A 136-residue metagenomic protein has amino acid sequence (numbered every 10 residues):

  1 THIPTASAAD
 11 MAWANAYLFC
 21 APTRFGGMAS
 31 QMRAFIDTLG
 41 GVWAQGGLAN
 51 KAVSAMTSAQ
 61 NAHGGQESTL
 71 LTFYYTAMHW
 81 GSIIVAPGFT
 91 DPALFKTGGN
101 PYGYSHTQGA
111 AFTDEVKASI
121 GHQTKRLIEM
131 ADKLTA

Functional and structural regions predicted by a protein language model:
H2, A86-A136: Glycine-rich phosphate/pyrophosphate-binding loop and the adjoining helix
I3-D91, F95: Helix-loop-strand module that forms the ligand-binding subsite of alpha/beta enzymes
